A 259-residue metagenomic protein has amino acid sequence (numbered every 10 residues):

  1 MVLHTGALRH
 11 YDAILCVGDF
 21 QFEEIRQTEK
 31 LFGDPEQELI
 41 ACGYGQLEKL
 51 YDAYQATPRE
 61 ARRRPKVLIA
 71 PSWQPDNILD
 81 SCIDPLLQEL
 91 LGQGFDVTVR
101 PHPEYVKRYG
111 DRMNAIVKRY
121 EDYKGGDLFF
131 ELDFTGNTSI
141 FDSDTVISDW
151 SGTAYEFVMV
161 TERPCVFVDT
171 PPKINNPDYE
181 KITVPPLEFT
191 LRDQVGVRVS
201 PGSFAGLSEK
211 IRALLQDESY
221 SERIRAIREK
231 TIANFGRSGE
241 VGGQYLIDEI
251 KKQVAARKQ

Functional and structural regions predicted by a protein language model:
M1-D52: Active-site and donor-binding regions of nucleotide-sugar-utilizing enzymes
A7, E60, S139-I140: Structural alpha-helical scaffold elements that stabilize or flank donor/cofactor-binding regions in carbohydrate
L8, E36, T145, W150-T231: Catalytic binding pocket for nucleotide-activated donors in carbohydrate/polymer assembly enzymes
D12, P65, F141-D144: Conserved acidic residues
V17, C42, R100, V168-T170: Generic beta-sheet signal
I40, Y44-R119, P201-F204, L215-Q216 (+1 more regions): Conserved catalytic-core segment of nucleotide-activated headgroup transferases in glycan assembly
D111-Y155, V160: Donor nucleotide-activated moiety binding/catalytic core segment of transferases that use nucleotide-activated donors
F235-Q259: C-terminal alpha-helical cap of glycosyltransferases
